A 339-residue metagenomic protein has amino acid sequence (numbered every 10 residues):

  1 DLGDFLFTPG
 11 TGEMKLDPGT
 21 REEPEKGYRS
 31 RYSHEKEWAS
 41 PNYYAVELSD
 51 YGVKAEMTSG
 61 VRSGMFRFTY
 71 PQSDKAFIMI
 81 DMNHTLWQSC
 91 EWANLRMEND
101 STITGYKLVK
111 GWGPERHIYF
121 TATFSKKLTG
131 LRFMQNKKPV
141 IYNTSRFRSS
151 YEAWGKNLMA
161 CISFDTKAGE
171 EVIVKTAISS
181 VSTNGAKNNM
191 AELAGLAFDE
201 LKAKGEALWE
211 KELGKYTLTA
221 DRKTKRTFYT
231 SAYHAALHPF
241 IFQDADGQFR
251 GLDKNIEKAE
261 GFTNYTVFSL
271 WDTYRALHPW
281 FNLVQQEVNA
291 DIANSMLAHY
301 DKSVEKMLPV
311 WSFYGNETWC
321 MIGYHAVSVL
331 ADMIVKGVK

Functional and structural regions predicted by a protein language model:
D1-K339: Accessory carbohydrate-recognition regions in carbohydrate-active enzymes
